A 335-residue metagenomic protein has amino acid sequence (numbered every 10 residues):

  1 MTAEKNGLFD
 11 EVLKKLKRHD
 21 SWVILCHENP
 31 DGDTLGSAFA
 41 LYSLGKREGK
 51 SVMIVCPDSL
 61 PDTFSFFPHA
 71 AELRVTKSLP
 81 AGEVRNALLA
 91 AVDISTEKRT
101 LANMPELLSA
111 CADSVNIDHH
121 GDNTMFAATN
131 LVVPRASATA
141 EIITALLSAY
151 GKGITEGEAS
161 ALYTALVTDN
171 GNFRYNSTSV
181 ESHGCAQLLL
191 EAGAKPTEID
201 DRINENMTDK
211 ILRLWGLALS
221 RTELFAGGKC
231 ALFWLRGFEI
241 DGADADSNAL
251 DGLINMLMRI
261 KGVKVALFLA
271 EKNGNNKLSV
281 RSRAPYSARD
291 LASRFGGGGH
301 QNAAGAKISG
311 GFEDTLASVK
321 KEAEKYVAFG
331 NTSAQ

Functional and structural regions predicted by a protein language model:
T2-E28, G36-P68, P80-A87, T168-Q335: Hydrophobic helix-and-loop "lid/oligomerization" segment in the mid-to-C-terminal part of catalytic domains
N29-P30, I94-E97, H120-D122, G237-F238 (+1 more regions): Short glycine-rich anion-binding loops that position phosphate/pyrophosphate groups of nucleotides and phosphorylated
G32-A38, E97-L101: Short glycine/serine/threonine-rich phosphate/pyrophosphate-binding segments that cradle anionic phosphate groups
A40-Y42, E106-S109, V132-V133, G184: Glycine-rich, phosphate-binding/catalytic loops in enzymes
F67-H69, A110, F126-A127, F295: Short, structured coil segments at secondary-structure junctions
H69-L73, V132-R135, A284: Short, hinge-like loop/turn segments at secondary-structure boundaries
R74-T129: Active-site cofactor/cluster-binding pocket
I117-C185: Short alpha-helices
